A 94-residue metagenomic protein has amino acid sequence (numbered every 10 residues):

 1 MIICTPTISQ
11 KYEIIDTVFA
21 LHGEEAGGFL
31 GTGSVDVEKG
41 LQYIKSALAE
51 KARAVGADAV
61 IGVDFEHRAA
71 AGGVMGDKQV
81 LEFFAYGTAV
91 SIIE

Functional and structural regions predicted by a protein language model:
M1-E24: Compositionally biased P/S/T/G-rich terminal and signal peptide-adjacent segments that lie outside catalytic cores
P6-T7, M75-D77: A generic local secondary-structure boundary/capping motif
Y12, A59, L81-F83: Residues at beta-strand starts and edge strands
D16-R68: Short, well-ordered alpha-helical segments
E66-G76: Low-complexity, intrinsically disordered Gly/Pro/Thr-rich segments
K78-E94: C-terminal edge-of-domain segments
